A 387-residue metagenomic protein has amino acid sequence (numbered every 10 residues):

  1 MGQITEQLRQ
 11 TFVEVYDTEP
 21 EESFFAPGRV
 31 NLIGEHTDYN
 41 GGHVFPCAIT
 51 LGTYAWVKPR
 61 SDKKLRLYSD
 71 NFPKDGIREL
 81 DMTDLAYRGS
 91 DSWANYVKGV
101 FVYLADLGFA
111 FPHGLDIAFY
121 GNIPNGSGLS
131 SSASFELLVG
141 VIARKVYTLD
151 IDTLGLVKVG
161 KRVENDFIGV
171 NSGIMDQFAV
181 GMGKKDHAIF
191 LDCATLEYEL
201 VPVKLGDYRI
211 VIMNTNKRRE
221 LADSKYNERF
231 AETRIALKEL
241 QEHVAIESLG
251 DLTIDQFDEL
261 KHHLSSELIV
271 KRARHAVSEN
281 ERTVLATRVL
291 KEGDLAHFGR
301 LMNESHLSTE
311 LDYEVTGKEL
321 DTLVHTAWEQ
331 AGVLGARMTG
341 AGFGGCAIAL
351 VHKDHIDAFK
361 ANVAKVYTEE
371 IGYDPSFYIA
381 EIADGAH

Functional and structural regions predicted by a protein language model:
M1-F24, N31-G34, H43, G89-K204 (+2 more regions): Gly/Ser-rich oxyanion-binding loop with an adjacent helix/lid that shapes the negatively charged ligand pocket
M1-R29, Y54-S90, H187-G335, L350-H387: C-terminal nucleotide
G34-H36, A48-I49: N-terminal cofactor/phosphate-binding cores enriched in small/glycine residues, especially glycine-rich loops such as
G41-A48, R229-F230: Short Gly/aromatic-enriched secondary-structure transition segments
A133-S134, C346-L350: FabD-like malonyl-/acyl-CoA
F343: Glycine-rich phosphate-binding loop
